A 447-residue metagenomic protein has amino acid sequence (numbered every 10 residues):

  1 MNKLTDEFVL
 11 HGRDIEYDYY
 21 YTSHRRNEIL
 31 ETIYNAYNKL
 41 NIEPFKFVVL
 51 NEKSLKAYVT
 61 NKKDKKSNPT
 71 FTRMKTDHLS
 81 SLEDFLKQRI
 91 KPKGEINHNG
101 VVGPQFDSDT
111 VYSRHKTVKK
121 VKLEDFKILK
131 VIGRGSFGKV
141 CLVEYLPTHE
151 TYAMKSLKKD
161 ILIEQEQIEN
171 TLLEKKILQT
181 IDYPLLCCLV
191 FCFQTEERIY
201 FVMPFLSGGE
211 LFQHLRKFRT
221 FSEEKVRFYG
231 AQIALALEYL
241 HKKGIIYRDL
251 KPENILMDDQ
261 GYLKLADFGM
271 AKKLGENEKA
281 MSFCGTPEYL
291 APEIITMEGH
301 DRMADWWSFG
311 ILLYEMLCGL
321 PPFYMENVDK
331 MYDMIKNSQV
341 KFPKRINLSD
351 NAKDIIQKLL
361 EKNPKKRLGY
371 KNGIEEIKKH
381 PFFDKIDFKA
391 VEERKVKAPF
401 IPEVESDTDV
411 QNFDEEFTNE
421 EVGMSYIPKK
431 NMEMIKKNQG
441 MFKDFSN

Functional and structural regions predicted by a protein language model:
K139: Conserved N-lobe ATP-binding subsite of Hanks-type protein kinase domains, especially the beta3 VAIK lysine
T151, S156-D182: Conserved N-lobe beta3->alphaC-helix segment of eukaryotic protein kinase catalytic domains
F191-C192: A short, aromatic-enriched beta-strand patch in the conserved N-lobe beta-sheet of the protein kinase catalytic domain
E197-E210: Conserved short submotifs of the Hanks-type protein kinase catalytic core that shape the nucleotide-binding pocket
Y229-G230: Activation segment signature within eukaryotic-like protein kinase domains
A352, E392-N447: Eukaryotic Ser/Thr kinase distal regulatory-tail detector
